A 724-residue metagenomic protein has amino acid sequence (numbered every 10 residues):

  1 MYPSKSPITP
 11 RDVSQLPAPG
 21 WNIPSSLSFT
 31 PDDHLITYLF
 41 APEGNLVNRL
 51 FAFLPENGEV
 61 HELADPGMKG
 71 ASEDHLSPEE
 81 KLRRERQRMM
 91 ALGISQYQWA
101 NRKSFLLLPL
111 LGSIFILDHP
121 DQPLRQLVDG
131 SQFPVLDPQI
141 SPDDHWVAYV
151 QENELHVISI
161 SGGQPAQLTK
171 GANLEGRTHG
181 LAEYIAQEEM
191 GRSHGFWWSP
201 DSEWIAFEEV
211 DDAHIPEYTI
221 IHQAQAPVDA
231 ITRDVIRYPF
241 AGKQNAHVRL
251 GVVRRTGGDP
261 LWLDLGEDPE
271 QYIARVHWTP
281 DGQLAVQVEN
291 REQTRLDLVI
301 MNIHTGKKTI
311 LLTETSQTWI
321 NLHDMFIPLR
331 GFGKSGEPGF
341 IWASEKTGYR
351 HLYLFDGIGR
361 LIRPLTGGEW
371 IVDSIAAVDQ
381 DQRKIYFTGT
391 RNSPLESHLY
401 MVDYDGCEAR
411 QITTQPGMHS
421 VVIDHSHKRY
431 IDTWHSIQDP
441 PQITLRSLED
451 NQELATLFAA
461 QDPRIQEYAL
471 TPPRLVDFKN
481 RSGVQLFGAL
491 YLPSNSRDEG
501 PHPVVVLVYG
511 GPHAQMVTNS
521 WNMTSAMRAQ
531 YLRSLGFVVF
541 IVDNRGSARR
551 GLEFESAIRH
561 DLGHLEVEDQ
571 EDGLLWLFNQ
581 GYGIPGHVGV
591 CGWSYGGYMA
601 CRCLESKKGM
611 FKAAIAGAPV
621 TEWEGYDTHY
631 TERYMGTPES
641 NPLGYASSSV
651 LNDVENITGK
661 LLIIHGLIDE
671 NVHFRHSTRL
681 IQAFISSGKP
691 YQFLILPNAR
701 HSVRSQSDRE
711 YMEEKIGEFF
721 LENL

Functional and structural regions predicted by a protein language model:
M1-I423, K428-D432, I437-P441, L445: Beta-propeller folds
S26, R275, M418-L724: Serine-hydrolase catalytic core recognition
